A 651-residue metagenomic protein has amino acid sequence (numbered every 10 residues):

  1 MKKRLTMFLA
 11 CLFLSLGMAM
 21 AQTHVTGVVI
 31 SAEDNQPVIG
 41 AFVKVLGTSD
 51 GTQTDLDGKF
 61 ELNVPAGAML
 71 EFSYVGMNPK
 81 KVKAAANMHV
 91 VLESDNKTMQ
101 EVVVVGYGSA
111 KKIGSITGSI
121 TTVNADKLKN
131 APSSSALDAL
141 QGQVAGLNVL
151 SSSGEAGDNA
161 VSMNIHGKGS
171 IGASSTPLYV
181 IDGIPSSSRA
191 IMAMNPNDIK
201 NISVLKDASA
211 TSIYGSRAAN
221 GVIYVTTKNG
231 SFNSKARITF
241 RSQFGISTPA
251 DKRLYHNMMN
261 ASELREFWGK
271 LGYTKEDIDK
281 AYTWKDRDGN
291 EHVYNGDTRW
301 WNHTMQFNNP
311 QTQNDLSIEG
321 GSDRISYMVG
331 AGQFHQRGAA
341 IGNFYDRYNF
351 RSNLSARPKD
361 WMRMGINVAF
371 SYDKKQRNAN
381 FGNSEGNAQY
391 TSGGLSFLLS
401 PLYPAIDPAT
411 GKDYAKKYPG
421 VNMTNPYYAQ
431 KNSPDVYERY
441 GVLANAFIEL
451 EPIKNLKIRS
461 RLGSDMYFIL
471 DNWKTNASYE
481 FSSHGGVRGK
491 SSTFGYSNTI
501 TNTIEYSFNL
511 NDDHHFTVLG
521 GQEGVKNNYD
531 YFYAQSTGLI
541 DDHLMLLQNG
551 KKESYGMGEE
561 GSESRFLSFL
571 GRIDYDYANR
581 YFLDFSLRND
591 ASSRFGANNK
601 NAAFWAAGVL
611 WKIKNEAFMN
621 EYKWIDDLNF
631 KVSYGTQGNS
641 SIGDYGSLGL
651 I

Functional and structural regions predicted by a protein language model:
M1-L12, L16-R351, A356-K359, R363-G365 (+3 more regions): Short, small/polar-rich motifs associated with maturation and membrane association, primarily at protein termini
G47, A66, K359, E451-I453 (+2 more regions): Residue-level recognition of beta-strand termini and adjacent short loop/turns
G114, F232-W300, G338-N343, N349-G441 (+3 more regions): Surface-exposed loop/interface segments of Gram-negative outer-membrane beta-barrel transport/assembly proteins
S135, A160, I181, N220 (+10 more regions): Transmembrane beta-barrel architecture of outer-membrane proteins
T227, G320-S322, Q333, A356 (+8 more regions): Residue-level signature of outer-membrane beta-barrel architecture
S242, A331-R337, L583-S592, V632: Transmembrane beta-strand segments that form the barrel wall of outer-membrane beta-barrel proteins
F447-M466, D471-W473, E480, F566-S592: Glycine/serine-rich loop-strand microenvironments at binding/catalytic pocket rims
A597-N601: Short glycine/threonine-rich loop-to-helix capping motif typified by GTGT followed within a few residues by an Asp-Pro
